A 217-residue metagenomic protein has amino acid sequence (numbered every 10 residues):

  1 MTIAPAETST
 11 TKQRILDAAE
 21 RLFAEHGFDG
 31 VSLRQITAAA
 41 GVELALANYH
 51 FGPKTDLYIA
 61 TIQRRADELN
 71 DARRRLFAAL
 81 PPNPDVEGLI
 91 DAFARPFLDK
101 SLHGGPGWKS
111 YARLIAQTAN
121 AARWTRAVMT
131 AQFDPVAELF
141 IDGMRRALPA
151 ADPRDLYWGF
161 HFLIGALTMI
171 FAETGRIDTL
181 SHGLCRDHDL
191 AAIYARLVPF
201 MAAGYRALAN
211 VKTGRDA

Functional and structural regions predicted by a protein language model:
T2, H103, D134-A217: C-terminal peripheral helix-coil segments that are non-catalytic and often amphipathic
K12-D17, F51-R74, A78, T130: An amphipathic alpha-helix adjacent to DNA-recognition modules
R14, L22-D56, A60-R64: Helix-turn-helix
L16, N70, E87-A94, F160 (+1 more regions): Short, amphipathic alpha-helical "lid/cap" segments that border enzyme active or binding sites
R74-Y111, F160: Hydrophobic alpha-helical connector segments
E87-A92, H103-D134, T174-T179: Amphipathic alpha-helical segments used for helix-helix packing
F93, F97, A112-A119, L163 (+2 more regions): Short alpha-helical scaffolding segments that buttress acidic/His motifs in well-ordered protein cores
